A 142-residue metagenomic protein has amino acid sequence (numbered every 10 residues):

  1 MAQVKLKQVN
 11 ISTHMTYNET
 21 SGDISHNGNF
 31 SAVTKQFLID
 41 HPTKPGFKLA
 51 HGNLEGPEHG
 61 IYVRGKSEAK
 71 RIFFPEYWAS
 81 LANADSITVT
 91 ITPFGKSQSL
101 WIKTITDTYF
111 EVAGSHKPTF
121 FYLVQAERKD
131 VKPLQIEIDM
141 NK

Functional and structural regions predicted by a protein language model:
M1-G28: Register-specific beta-strand positions within repetitive beta-rich fiber domains
G22-K142: Extracellular receptor-binding modules and their adjoining Ser/Thr/Gly/Asp/Asn-rich linkers
